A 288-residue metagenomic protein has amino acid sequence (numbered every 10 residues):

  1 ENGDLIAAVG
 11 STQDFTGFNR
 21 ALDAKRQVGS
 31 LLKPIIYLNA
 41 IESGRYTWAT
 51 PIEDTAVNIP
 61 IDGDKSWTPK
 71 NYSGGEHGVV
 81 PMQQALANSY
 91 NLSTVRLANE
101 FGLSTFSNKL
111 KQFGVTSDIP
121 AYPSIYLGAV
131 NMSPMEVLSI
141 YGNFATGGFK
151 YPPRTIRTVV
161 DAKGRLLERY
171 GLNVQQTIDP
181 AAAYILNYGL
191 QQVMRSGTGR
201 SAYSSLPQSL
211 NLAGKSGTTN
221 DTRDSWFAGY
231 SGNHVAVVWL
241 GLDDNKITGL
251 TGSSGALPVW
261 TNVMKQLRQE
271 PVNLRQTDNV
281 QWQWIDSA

Functional and structural regions predicted by a protein language model:
E1, L5-A8, Q13-R20, L32 (+3 more regions): A penicillin-recognizing enzyme superfamily signal
E1-L32, S43-T50, S104-L110, Y122 (+1 more regions): Periplasmic/cell-envelope proteins involved in peptidoglycan metabolism and beta-lactam response
N2, Y46-F106, K150, D161-Q192: Conserved catalytic neighborhood of penicillin-recognizing serine enzymes
F18-R26, T68-S73, P81, L92-A98 (+4 more regions): Second-shell loop/turn segments in exported
I35-E42, T47-D54, D278-D286: Cysteine/selenocysteine-centered motifs that mediate thiol-based redox chemistry or coordinate metal-sulfur cofactors
N39, S43-G44, W48, I59 (+8 more regions): A generic secondary-structure signal for well-formed alpha-helical elements
T50, T55, P123-I125, R154-R157 (+1 more regions): Extracytoplasmic/periplasmic beta-strand context in beta-sandwich domains, especially the cupredoxin/COX2 CuA-binding
D64-N71, G102-Y141, G148, P152-T155: Mid-domain, small-residue-enriched loop/turn segments at the edges of structured enzyme/sensor domains
